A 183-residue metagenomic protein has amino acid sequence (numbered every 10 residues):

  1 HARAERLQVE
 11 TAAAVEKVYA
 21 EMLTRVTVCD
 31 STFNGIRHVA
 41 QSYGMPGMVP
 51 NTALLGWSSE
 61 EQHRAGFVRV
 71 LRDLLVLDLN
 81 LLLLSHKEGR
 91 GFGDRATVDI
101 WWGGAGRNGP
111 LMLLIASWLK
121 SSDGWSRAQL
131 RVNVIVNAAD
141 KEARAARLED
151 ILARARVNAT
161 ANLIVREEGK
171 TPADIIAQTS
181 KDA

Functional and structural regions predicted by a protein language model:
H1-A183: Membrane-embedded alpha-helical bundles that form conduits across membranes
